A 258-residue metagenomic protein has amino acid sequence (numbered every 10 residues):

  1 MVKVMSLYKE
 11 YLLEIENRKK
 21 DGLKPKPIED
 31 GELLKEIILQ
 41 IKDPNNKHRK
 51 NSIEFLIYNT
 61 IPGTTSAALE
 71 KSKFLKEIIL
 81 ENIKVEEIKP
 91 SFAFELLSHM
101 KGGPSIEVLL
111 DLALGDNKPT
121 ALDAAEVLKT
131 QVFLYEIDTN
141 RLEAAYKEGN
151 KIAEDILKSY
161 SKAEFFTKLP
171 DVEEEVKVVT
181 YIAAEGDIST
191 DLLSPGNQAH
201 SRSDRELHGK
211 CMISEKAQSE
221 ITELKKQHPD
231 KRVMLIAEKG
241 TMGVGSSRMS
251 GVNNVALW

Functional and structural regions predicted by a protein language model:
V4-D43: Amphipathic alpha-helical packing elements
L12, S91, M249-S250: Residue-level marker for well-ordered alpha-helical positions
D21-P27, K50-S66, E87-G102, D111-L114 (+2 more regions): Structural detector for internal amphipathic alpha-helices that build alpha-solenoid repeat scaffolds
G31-L39, P62-E81, G102-L114, F133-A145: Amphipathic alpha-helical scaffolding segments comprising HEAT/armadillo-like alpha-solenoid repeats
I38-F55: Generic amphipathic, hydrophobic interface segment in small proteins and small subunits
K42-K47, L80-I88, A113-T120, A145-G149: Short coil turns that connect the paired helices of HEAT/ARM alpha-solenoid repeats
L112-A113, T120-W258: Fe-S-dependent hydro-lyases/dehydratases of central metabolism
